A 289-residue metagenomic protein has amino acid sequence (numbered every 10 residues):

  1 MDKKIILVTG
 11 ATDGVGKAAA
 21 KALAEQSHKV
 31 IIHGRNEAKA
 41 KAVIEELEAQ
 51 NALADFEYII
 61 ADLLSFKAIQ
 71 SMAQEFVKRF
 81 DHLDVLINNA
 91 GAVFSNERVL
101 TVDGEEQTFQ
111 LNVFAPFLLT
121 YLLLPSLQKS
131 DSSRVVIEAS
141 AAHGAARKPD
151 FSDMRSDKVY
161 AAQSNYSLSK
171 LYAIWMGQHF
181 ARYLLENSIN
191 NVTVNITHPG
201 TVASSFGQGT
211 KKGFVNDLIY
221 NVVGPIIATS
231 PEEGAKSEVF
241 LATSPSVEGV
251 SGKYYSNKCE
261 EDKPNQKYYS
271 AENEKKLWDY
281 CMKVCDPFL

Functional and structural regions predicted by a protein language model:
M1-S205, T210, P287-L289: Rossmann-fold NAD(P)H-dependent dehydrogenase/reductase core
V43, M72, M176, G234-E238 (+2 more regions): Alpha-helical packing segments of well-folded alpha/beta enzyme cores
D81, A271, K275-L289: Intracellular terminal tails of multi-pass secondary transporters
L100, P264-K267: Short acidic, glycine/proline-rich loop/turn micro-motifs
A142, D262-P264: Short active-site-adjacent structural elements
S156-D157, K212-V223: A short C-terminal helix-loop "cap" of Rossmann-like NAD(P)-dependent dehydrogenase/epimerase domains
S169, I196, N221-D262, A271-D279: C-terminal helical subdomain
Q208, K267-Y268: Short glycine/threonine-rich loop-to-helix capping motif typified by GTGT followed within a few residues by an Asp-Pro
